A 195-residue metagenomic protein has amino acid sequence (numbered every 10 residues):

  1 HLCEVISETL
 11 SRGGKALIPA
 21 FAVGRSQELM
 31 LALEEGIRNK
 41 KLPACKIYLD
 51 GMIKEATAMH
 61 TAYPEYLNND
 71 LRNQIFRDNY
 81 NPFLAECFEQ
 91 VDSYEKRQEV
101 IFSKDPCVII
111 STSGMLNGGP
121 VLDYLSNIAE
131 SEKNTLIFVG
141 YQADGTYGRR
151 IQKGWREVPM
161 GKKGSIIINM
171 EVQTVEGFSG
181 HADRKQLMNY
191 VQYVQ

Functional and structural regions predicted by a protein language model:
H1-Q195: Acidic/His-rich, metal-assisted hydrolase cores and their charged scaffolds
